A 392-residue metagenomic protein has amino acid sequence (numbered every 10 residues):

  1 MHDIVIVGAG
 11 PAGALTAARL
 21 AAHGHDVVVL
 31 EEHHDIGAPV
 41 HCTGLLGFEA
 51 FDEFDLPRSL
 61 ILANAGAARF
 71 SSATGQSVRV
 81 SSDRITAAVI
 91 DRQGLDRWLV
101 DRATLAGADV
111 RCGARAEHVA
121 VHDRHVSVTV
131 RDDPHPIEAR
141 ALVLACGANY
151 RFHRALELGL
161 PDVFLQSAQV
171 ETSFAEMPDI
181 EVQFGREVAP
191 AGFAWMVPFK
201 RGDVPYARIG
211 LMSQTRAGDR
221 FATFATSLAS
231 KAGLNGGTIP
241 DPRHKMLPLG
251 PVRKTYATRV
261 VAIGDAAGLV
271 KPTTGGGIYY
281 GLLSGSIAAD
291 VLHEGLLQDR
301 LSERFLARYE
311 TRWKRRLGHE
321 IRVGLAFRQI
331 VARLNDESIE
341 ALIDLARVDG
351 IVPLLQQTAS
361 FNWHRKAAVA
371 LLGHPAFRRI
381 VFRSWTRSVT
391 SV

Functional and structural regions predicted by a protein language model:
M1-A12: Beta1/beta-strand and adjacent pyrophosphate-binding region of the FAD-binding site in flavoprotein oxidoreductases
A9, R19, R102-G237, G268: Predominantly flavin-linked oxidoreductase catalytic cores and closely associated redox partners
A12, D35, N149: Conserved Rossmann-like nucleotide-cofactor binding loop
A18-V40: Glycine-rich FAD pyrophosphate-binding loop
H33-D55: Conserved N-terminal glycine-rich FAD pyrophosphate-binding loop of Rossmann-like flavoproteins
G47-V100, V121: A conserved beta-strand/loop capping segment in the N-terminal third of enzymes that catalyze redox or closely related
H118, T215-L292, L297, E303: FAD/FMN-dependent oxidoreductases across multiple families
H293-V392: C-terminal helical "tail/cap" subdomain of flavin- and related membrane-associated enzymes
